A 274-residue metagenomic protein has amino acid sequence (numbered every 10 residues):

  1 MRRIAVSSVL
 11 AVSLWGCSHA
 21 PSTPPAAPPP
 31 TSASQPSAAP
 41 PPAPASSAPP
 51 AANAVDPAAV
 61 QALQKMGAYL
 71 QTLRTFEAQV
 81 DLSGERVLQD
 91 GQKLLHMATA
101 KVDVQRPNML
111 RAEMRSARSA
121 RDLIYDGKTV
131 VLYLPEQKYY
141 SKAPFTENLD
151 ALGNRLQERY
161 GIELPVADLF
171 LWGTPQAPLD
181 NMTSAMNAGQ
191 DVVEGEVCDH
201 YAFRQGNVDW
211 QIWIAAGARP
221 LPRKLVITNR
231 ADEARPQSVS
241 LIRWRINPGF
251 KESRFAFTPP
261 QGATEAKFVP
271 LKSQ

Functional and structural regions predicted by a protein language model:
M1-S8: Bacterial N-terminal signal peptides that target proteins for export
L14-G16: C-terminal motif of bacterial Sec signal peptides marking the signal peptidase cleavage site
S18-A20: Bacterial signal peptide processing site
T23-V55: Post-signal peptide N-terminal segment of mature Sec-exported envelope proteins
P41, P49-P50, A54-A62, D90 (+5 more regions): Flexible, processing/modification-adjacent segments and terminal tails in exported/periplasmic/extracellular proteins
A54-Y139: N-terminal mature ectodomain segment of secretory-pathway/periplasmic proteins
D81, S116, V131-L132, S141 (+1 more regions): Gly/Pro-enriched, hydrophobic low-complexity segments that function as extracytoplasmic propeptides/linkers
